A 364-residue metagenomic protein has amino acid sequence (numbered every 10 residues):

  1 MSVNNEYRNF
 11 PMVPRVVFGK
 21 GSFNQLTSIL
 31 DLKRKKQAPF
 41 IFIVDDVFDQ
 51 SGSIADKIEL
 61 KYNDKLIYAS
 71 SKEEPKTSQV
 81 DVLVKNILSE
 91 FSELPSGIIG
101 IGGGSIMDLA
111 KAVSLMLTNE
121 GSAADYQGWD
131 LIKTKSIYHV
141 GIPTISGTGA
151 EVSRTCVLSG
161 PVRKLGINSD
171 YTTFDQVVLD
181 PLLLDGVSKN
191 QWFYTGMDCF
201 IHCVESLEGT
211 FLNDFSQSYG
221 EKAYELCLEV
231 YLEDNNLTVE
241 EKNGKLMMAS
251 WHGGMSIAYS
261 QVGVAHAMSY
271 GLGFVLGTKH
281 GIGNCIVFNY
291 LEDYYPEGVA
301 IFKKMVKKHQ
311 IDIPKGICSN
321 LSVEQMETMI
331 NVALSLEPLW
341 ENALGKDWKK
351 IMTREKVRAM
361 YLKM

Functional and structural regions predicted by a protein language model:
M1-G97: ATP/NTP phosphate-donor binding region
P11, K303-M364: C-terminal charged capping/lid subdomain of soluble metabolic enzymes
S78-K85, S92-L182: Glycine/threonine-rich beta-strand-loop-alpha-helix active-site module that forms ligand/phosphate-binding
G147, G254-K279, N284: Glycine-rich phosphate/pyrophosphate-binding beta-alpha loops
T155-Y259: Carboxylate- and glycine-rich phosphate/diphosphate-binding segment that chelates Mg2+/Mn2+
F200-V204, L246-G254, M268, F288 (+2 more regions): Short alpha-helical scaffolding segments that buttress acidic/His motifs in well-ordered protein cores
Y270-H309: Catalytic phosphate/nucleotide-handling subdomain of diverse soluble enzymes
